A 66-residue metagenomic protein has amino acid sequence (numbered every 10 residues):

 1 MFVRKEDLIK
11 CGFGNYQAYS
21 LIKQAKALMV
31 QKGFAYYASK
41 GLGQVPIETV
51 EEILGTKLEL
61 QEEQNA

Functional and structural regions predicted by a protein language model:
M1-A18: Polyanion-binding surface elements
R4-E6, E48, Q61: Surface-exposed loop/turn and secondary-structure junction residues enriched for glycine/proline
F13-E52, L58: Major-groove DNA-recognition helix of helix-turn-helix-type DNA-binding domains
L58-A66: Helix-turn-helix/homeodomain-like alpha-helical modules used for DNA recognition and transcription-factor dimerization
